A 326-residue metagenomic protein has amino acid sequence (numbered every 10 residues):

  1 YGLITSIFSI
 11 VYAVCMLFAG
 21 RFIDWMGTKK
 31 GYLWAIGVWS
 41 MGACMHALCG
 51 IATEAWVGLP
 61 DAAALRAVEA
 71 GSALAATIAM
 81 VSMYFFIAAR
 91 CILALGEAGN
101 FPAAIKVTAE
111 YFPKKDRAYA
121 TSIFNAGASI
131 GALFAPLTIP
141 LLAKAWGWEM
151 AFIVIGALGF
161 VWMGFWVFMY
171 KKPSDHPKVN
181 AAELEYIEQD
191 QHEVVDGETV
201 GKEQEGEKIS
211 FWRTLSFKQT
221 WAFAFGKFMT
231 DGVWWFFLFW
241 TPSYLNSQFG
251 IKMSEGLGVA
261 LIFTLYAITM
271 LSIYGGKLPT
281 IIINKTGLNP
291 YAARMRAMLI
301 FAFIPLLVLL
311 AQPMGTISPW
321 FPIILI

Functional and structural regions predicted by a protein language model:
Y1-A13, A67-G71, I78: Extracellular/periplasmic helix-loop-helix junction of adjacent transmembrane segments in MFS-like secondary
S9-L17, A132-L133, L265-I273: Residue-level signature of mid-helix packing/kink "hotspots" within the transmembrane helices of 12-pass Major
C15-G27, S272-Y291: Helix-to-loop junctions at the C-terminal end of transmembrane segments in multipass secondary transporters
G37-A79, L299, F303-T316: C-terminal ends and interior cores of transmembrane alpha-helices in multi-pass membrane transporters/permeases
F85, A89-S129: Cytoplasmic helix-loop-helix junction between adjacent transmembrane helices in 12-TM secondary transporters
A128-P177: Helix-loop-helix hairpin linking two adjacent transmembrane segments in secondary transporters
R213-I273: Extracytoplasmic gate region of multi-pass secondary transporters
